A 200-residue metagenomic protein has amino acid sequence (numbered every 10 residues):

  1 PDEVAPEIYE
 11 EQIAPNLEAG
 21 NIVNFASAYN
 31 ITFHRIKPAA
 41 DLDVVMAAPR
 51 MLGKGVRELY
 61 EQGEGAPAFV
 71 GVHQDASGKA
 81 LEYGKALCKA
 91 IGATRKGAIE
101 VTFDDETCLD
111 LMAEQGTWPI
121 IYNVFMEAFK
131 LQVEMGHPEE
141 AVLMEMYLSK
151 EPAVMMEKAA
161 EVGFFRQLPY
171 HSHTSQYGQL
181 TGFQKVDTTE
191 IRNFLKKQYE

Functional and structural regions predicted by a protein language model:
P1-I36: Rossmann-fold NAD(P) dinucleotide-binding segment
I13-P15, P38-V44, A128: A glycine- and small-aliphatic-rich helix-loop capping segment at beta-alpha/alpha-beta transitions that lines
P15, I99-V101, L109-D110, S175 (+1 more regions): Flexible, active-site-adjacent loop/turn segments at secondary-structure boundaries
N24-L111: Rossmann-fold dinucleotide-binding core
P38-A40, A113-E114, A159-G163: Short, surface-exposed, charged loop/turn segments at secondary-structure junctions
G78-M135, E140-K158: Active-site-proximal catalytic alpha-helix in oxidoreductases
E134-E200: NAD(P)-dependent Rossmann-like dehydrogenase/reductase catalytic/cofactor-binding core
